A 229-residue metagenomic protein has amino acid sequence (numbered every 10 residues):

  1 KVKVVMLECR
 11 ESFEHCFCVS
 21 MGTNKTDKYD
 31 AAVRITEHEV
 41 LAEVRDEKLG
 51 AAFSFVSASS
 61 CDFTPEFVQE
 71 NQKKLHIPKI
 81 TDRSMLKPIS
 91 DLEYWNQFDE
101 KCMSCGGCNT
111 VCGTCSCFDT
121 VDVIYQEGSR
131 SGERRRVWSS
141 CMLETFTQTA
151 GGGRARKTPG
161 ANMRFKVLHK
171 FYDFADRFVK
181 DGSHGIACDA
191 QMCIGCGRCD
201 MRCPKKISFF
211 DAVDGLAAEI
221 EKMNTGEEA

Functional and structural regions predicted by a protein language model:
K1-K87, W95, C115-F118, Q126: Iron-sulfur-associated redox domains of electron-transfer enzymes in respiratory and anaerobic energy metabolism
R10, S104-C105, K222: Secondary-structure boundary elements
G22, G106, G195-G197: Glycine-centered flexibility sites
I35-E37, N96-Q97, M103-G107, R136: Short gly/pro-enriched beta-turn/loop segments at secondary-structure junctions
K79-E100, F118-A229: Ferredoxin-type iron-sulfur electron-transfer modules in oxidoreductases and energy-metabolism complexes
I80, C102-G113: Oxyanion-binding "anion nests"
